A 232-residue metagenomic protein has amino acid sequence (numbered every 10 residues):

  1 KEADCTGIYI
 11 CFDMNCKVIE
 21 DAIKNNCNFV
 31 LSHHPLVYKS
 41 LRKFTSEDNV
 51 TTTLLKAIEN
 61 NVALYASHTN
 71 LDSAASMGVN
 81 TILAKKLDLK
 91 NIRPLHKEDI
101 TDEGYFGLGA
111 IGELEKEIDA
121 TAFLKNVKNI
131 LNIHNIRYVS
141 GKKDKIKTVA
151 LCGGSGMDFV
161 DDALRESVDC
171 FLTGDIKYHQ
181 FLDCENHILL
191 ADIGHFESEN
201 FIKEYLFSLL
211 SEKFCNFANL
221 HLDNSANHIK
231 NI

Functional and structural regions predicted by a protein language model:
K1-I232: Active-site catalytic microenvironments in core metabolic enzymes, especially phosphate/sugar-handling
